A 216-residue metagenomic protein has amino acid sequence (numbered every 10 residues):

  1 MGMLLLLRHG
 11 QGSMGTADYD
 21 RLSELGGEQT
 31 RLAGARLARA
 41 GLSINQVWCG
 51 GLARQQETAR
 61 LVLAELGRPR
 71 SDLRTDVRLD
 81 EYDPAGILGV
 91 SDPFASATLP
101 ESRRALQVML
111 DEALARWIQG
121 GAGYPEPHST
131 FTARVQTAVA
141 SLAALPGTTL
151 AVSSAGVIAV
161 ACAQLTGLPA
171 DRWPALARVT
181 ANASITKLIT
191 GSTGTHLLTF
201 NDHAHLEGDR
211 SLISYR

Functional and structural regions predicted by a protein language model:
M3-L5, G10-A64, P127-V135: Loop-to-helix element that buttresses phosphate recognition and phosphoryl-transfer chemistry
L4, L145-S153: Generic beta-sheet signal
G10, A155, N201-H203: Active-site metal-binding loops of divalent metal-dependent hydrolases
G34-V108: Phosphate-coordination/substrate-recognition cap region in phosphate-metabolizing enzymes
L61, V160-Q164: Active-site signature of alpha/beta-hydrolase-fold catalytic machinery across serine- and Asp/Cys-nucleophile hydrolases
R68, D80-E101, L145-T148, A163-R216: Acidic, low-complexity terminal tails and accessory targeting/binding regions of phosphate-metabolizing enzymes
A97-T130: Short glycine/proline- and acidic residue-enriched helix-loop micro-motifs that form flexible lids or anion-recognition
Y124-T148: A mid-sequence, solvent-exposed acidic-amphipathic segment
